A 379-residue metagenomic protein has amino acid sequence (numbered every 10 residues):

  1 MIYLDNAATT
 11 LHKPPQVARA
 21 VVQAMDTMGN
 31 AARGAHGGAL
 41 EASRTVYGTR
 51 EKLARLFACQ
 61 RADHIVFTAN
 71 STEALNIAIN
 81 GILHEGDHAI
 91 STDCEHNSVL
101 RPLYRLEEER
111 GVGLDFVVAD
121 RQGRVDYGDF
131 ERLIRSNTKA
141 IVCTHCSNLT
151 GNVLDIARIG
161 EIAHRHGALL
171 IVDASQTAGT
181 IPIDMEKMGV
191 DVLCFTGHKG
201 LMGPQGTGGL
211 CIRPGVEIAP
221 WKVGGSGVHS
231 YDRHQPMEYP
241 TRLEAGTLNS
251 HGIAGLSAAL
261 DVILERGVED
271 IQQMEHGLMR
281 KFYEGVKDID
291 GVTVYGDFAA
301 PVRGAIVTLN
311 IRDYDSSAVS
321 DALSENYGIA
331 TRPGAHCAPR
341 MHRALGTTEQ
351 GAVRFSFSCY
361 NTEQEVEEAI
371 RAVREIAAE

Functional and structural regions predicted by a protein language model:
M1-E379: Pyridoxal 5′-phosphate
